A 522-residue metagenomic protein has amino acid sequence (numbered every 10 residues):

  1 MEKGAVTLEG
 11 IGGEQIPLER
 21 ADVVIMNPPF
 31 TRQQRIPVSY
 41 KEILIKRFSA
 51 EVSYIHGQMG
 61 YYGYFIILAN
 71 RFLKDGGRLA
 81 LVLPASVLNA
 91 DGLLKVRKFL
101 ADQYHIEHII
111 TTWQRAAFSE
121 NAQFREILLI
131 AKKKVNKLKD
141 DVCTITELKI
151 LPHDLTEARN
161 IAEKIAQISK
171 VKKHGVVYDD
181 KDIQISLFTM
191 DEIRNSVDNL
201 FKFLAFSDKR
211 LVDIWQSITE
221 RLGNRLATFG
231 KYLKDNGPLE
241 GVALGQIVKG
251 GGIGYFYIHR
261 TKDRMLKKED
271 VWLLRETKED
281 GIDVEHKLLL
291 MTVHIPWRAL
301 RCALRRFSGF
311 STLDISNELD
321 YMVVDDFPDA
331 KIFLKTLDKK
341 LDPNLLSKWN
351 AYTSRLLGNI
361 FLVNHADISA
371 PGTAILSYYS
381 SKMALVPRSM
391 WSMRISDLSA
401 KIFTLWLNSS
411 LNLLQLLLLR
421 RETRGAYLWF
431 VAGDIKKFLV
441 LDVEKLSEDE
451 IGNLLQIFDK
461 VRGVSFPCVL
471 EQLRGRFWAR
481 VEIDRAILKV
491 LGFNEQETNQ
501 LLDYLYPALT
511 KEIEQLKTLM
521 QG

Functional and structural regions predicted by a protein language model:
M1, R115-A122, V481-N494: Short, conserved secondary-structure transition motifs
M1-G12: S-adenosyl-L-methionine
E14-F256: Signature of N6-adenine DNA methyltransferases within the class I
V24-N27, T31, L68, F72 (+10 more regions): Generic, well-ordered alpha-helical scaffold segments in large soluble proteins
G63, L73, L204, K209-K460 (+1 more regions): Polybasic, glycine- and aromatic-enriched phosphate-binding surface used to engage nucleic acids
T156, I295, D449-G452, R474 (+2 more regions): Alpha-helix boundary/N-cap detector
K460-A479, I483-A486, V490: Flexible helix-coil linker/hinge segments at domain or subdomain boundaries
R485-G522: Conserved AMP-binding
